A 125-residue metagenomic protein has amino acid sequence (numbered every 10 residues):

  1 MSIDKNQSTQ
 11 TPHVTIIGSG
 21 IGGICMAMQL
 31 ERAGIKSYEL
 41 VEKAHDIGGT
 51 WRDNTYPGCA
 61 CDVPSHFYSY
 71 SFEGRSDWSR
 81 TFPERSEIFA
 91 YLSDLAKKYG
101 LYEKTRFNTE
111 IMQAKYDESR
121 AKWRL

Functional and structural regions predicted by a protein language model:
M1-P12: A short, basic/flexible loop-to-alpha-helix module at the beginning of a structural domain
Q10, E39, D46, D53-N54 (+3 more regions): FAD-dinucleotide binding site
P12-L40: N-terminal Rossmann-like FAD-binding beta1-loop-alpha1 element of flavoenzymes
G22, H45-D46: Conserved Rossmann-like nucleotide-cofactor binding loop
T50-D94: Glycine-rich active-site loop/strand segments that organize a redox cofactor
R80-L125: Feature captures the FAD/FMN-dependent oxidoreductase FAD-binding
